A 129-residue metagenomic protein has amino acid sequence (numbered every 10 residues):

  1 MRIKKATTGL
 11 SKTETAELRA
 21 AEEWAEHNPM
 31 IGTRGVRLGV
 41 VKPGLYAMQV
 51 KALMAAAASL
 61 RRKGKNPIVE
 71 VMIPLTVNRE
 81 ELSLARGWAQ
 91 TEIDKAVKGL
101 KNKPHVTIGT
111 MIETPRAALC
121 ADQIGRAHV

Functional and structural regions predicted by a protein language model:
M1-R126: Conserved alpha/beta-domain cores
